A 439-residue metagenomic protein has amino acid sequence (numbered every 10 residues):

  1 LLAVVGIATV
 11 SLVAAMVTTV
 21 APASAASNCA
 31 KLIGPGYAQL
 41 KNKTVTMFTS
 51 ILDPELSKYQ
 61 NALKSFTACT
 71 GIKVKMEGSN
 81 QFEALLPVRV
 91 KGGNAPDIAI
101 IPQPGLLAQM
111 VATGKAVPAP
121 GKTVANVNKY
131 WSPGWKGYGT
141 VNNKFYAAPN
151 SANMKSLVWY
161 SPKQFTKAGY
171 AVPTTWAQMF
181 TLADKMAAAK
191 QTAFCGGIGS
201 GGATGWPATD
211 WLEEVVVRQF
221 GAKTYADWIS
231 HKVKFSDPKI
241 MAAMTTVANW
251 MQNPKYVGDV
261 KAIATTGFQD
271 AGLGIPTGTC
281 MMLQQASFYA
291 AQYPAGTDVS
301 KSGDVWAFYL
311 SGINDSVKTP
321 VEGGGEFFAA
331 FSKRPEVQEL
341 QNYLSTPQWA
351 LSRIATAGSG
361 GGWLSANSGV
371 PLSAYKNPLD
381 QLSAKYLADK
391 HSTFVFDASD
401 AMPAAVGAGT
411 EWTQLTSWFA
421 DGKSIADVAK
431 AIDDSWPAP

Functional and structural regions predicted by a protein language model:
L1-S24: Secretory targeting and sorting signals
A23-A108, K122, D427, D434-P439: Conserved N-terminal structural module of periplasmic/extracytoplasmic solute-binding proteins
N28-Q39, P104-S156, P207: Hinge/lid segment of periplasmic solute-binding proteins
G36-Q39, P120-W131, I198-G202, R218-A242 (+6 more regions): Short, solvent-exposed loop/beta-turn-alpha elements that line the ligand-binding surface or hinge of extracytoplasmic
Y146-N150, F180-V233: Extracytoplasmic/periplasmic solute-binding protein
I229-K261: Glycine-centered hinge/linker elements that transmit conformational signals in sensory and ligand-binding systems
A295-G361: Extracytoplasmic/periplasmic substrate-recognition and gating elements
S365, D380-W436: C-terminal capping/gating helix-and-loop segments adjacent to ligand/active sites or protein-protein/ligand interfaces
